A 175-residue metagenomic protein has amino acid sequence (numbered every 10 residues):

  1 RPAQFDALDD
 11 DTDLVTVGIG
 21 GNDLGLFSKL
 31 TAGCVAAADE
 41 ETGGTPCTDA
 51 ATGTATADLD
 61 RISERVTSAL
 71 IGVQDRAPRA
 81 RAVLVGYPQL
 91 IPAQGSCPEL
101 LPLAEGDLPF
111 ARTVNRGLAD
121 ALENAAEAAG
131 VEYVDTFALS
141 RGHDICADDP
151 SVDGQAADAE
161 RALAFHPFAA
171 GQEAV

Functional and structural regions predicted by a protein language model:
R1-E64: Conserved SGNH/GDSL esterase-like catalytic core that processes O-acyl groups on lipids and polysaccharides
Q4, A55-D58, I62-A69, V114 (+2 more regions): Stable alpha-helical elements in mature extracytoplasmic
D9, D13, T67-P78, E123-G130: Sec-exported extracytoplasmic/periplasmic mature domains
D13-G18, D23-G25, R81-G86, E132-D135 (+1 more regions): Structural recognition of the beta-strand scaffold that forms the well-ordered cores of secreted hydrolase catalytic
G25-F27, R65, R76-R79, V131 (+2 more regions): Generic hydrophobic/packing signal
D60-C97: Hydrophobic, aromatic-enriched interface-forming segments
P88-V175: Catalytic His-Asp segment of secreted/periplasmic serine-dependent ester chemistry enzymes
